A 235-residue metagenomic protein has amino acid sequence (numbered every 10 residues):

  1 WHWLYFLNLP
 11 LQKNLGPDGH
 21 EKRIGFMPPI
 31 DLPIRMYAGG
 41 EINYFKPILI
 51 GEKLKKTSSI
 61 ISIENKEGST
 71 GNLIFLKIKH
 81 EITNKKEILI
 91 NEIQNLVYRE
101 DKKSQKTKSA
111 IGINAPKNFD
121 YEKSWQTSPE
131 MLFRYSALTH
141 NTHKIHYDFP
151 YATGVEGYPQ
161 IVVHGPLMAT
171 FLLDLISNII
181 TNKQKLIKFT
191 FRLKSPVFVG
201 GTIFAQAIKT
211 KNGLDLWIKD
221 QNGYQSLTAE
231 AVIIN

Functional and structural regions predicted by a protein language model:
W1-K53: Hydrophobic, proline/glycine-rich low-complexity stretches
W1-L9, L96-V163: Catalytic strand-loop segment that frames the active site of acyl-thioester-processing enzymes
L4-L9, G39, F45, G51 (+11 more regions): Surface-exposed loop/turn and secondary-structure junction residues enriched for glycine/proline
G19-G25, Y44-I48, T127, R134-A137 (+3 more regions): Generic detector of short, locally flexible boundary/turn motifs and exposed helical patches
R23-I30, K108-I113, I176-N178: Intrinsically disordered, low-complexity boundary segments flanking structured domains
Y37-T127, L193-N235: HotDog/MaoC-like acyl-thioester-processing domains
H146, A152-N212, I218-T228: Catalytic-pocket segment enriched in acidic/His residues
